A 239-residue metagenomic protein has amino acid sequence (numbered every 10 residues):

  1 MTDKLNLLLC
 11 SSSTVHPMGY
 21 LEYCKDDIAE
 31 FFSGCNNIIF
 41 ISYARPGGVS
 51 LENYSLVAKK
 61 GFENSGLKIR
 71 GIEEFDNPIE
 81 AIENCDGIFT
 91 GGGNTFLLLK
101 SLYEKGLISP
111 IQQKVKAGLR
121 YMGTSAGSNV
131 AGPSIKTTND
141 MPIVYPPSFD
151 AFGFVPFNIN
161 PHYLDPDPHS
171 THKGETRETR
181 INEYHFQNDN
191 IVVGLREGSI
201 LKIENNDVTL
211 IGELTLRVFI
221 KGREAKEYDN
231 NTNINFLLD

Functional and structural regions predicted by a protein language model:
T2-G34, R45-N53, P142-D239: C-terminal and late-domain segments of enzyme folds
L8-L9, G87-G91, M122, I159: Structural motif
N37-A44, E73: A short beta-strand-loop structural module common to alpha/beta enzyme folds
I38, I88, S125, I159 (+1 more regions): A residue-level signal for conserved active-site and pocket-lining positions in enzyme catalytic cores
F40, M122-G123, V192-R196: A structural signal for short, well-ordered beta-strand segments and their strand-loop junctions that often border
L56-K68: Short helix-loop-beta junction
L67-L119: Flexible gly/pro-rich beta->alpha loop and the following alpha-helix that scaffold active-site loops
K100-S101, I108-S170: Class I SAM-dependent methyltransferase SAM-binding "motif I" and its flanking Rossmann-like core
